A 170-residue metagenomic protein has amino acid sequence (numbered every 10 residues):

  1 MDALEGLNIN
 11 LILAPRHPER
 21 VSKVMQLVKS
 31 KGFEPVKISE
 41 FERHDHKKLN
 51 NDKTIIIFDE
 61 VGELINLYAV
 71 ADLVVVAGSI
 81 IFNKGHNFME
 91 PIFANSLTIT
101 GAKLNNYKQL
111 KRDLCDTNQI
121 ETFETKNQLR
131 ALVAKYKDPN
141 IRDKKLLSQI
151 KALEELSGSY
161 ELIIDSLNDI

Functional and structural regions predicted by a protein language model:
M1-I170: Nucleotide-activated sugar donor-binding and catalytic core shared by glycosyltransferases and related lipid-linked
